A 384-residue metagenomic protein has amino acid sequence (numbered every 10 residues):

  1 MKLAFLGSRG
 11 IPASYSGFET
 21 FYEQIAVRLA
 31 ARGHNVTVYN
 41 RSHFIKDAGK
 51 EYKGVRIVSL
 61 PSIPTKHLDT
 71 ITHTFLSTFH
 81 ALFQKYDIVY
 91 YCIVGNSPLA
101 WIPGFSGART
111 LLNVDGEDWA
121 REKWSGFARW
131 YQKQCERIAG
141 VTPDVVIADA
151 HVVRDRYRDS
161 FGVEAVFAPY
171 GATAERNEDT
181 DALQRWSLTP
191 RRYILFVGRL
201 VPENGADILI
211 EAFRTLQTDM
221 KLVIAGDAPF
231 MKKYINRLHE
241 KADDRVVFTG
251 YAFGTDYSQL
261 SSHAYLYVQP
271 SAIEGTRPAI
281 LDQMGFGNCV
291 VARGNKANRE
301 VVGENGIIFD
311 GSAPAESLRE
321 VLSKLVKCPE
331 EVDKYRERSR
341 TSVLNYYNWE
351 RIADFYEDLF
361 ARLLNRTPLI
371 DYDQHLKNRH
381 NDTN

Functional and structural regions predicted by a protein language model:
A4, Q184-N204, I210-R214, V223: Conserved donor-binding/catalytic core segment of Leloir-type glycosyltransferases
I71-L82, Y86-D115: An aromatic- and histidine-rich active-site surface loop
T72, R109, W119-I138, A174-E178: Nucleotide-sugar donor phosphate/pyrophosphate-binding loop at the beta->alpha transition of glycosyltransferases
F79-L82, A128-V146: Membrane-proximal helix-turn-helix segments that form the acceptor-binding/catalytic region of lipid-linked
I235-S258: Nucleotide-activated donor-binding/catalytic signature segment of Leloir-type glycosyltransferases, i.e., the conserved
A272: Aromatic "clamp/platform" in nucleotide-sugar-dependent glycosyltransferases that forms part of the donor/acceptor
C289-A292: Short hydrophobic beta-strand element within catalytic cores of glycosyltransferases and related nucleotide-activated
R299-K324: Change "using UDP/GDP/dTDP sugars" to "using nucleotide sugars
